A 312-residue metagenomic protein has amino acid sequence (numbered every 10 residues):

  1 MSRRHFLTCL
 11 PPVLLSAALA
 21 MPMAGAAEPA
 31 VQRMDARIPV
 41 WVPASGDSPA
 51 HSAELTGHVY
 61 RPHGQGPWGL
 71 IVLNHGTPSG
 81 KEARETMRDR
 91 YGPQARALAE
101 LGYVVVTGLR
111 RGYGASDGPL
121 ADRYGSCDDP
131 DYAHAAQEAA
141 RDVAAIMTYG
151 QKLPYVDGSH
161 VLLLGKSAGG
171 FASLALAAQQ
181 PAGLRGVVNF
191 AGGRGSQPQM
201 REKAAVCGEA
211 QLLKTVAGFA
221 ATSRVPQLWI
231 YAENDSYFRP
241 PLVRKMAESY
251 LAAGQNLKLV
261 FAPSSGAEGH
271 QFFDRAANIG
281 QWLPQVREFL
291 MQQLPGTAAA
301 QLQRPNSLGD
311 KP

Functional and structural regions predicted by a protein language model:
A27-Q65: N-terminal cap/lid segment of alpha/beta-hydrolase-fold proteins
G66-W68, G76-D117, R239: Short substrate-entry loop that stabilizes the transition state in hydrolases
N74-G76, Y231: The conserved beta1-alpha1 loop
G125-P154: Alpha/beta-hydrolase active-site loop
Y155-K166: Alpha/beta-hydrolase fold nucleophile elbow
G165-A175: Glycine-rich nucleophile elbow surrounding the catalytic serine of serine-hydrolase chemistry
G186, G192-G193, Q197-A253: The feature captures the conserved acid-bearing segment of alpha/beta-hydrolase catalytic domains
A253-P312: C-terminal catalytic histidine-bearing segment of alpha/beta-hydrolase fold enzymes
